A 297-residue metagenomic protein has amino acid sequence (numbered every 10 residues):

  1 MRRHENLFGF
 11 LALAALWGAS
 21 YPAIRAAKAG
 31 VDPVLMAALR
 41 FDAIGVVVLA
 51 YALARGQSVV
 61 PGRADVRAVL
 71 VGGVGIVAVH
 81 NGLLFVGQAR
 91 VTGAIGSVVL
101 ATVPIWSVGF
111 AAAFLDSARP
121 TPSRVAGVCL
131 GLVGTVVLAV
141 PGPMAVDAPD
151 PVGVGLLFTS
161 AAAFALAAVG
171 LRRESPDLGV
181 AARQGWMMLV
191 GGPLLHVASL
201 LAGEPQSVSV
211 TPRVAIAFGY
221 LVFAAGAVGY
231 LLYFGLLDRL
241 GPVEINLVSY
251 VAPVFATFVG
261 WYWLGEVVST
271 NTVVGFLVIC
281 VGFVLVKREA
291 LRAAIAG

Functional and structural regions predicted by a protein language model:
M1-A38, I44, G127, V146-R173 (+2 more regions): Glycine-/small-residue-enriched transmembrane alpha-helix faces in small-molecule transporters and effluxers
A15-L16, S20-Y21, V47-L100, W106 (+3 more regions): Specific transmembrane alpha-helical segments of multi-pass solute transporters/efflux pumps, especially DMT/EamA
A19, A23-A26, G30, I44-G62 (+4 more regions): Membrane-interface helix-cap regions at the ends of transmembrane helices in multi-pass membrane proteins
G30-V79, P104-A111, A162-A167, Q184-G203 (+2 more regions): Transmembrane alpha-helices of multi-pass small-molecule transport proteins
L35-G45, I76, L84-A118, R124 (+2 more regions): Specific alpha-helical transmembrane segments that line the substrate/conduction pathway and gating interfaces
L39, G96-T102, V169-P193, V222-Y262: Helix-helix packing/entry segments at the starts of transmembrane helices
V48, S107-G109, L115, V128-G131 (+3 more regions): Transmembrane alpha-helical segments that form core, pore/gating elements of small-molecule transporters/exporters
L70, T102, F110, P120-G142 (+3 more regions): Hydrophobic transmembrane alpha-helices of multi-pass small-molecule transport proteins
